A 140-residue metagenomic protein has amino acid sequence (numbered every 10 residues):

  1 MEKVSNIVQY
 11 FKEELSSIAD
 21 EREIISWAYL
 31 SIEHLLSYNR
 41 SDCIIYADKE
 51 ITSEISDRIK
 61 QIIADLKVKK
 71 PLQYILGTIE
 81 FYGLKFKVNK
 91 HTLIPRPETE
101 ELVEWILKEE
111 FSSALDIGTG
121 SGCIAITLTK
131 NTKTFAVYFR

Functional and structural regions predicted by a protein language model:
M1-L76: N-terminal auxiliary segments of SAM/dcSAM-dependent transferases
K60-R140: SAM-dependent Rossmann-like transferase core, predominantly class I methyltransferases with a strong bias toward
